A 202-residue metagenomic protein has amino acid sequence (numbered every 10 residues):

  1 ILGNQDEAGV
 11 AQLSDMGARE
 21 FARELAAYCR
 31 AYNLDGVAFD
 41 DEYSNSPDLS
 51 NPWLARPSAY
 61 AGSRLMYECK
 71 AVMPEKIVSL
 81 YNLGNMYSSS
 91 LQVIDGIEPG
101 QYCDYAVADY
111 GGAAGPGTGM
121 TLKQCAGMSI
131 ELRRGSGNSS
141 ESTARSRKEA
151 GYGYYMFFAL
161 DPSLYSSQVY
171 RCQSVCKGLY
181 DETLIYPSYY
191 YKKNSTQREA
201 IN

Functional and structural regions predicted by a protein language model:
I1-N202: Secreted glycan hydrolases and related glycan-binding modules that recognize and/or cleave
